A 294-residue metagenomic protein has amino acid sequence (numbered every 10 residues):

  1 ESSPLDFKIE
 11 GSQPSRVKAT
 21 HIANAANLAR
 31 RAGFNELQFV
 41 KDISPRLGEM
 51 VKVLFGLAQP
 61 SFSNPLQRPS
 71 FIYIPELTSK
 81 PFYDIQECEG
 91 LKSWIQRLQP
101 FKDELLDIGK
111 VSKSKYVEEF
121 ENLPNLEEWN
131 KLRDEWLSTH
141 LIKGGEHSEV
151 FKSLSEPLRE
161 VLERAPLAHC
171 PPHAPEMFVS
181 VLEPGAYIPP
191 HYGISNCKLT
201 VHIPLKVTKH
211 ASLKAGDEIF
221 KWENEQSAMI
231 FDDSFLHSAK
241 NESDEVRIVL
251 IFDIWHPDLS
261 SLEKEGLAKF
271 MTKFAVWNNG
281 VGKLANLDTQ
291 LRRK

Functional and structural regions predicted by a protein language model:
E1-F178, L182-Y192, T208-A211, S261-K294: Fe(II)/2-oxoglutarate oxygenase catalytic core
L98, A174-E176, G185, K198-H202 (+3 more regions): Extracellular structured ligand-interaction cores
H140, F178-S180, P204, K214 (+2 more regions): Residues in well-ordered beta-strands of folded domains
I188-H191, A211-L213, F231, H237-S243: Short beta-strand His + acidic residue motifs that chelate non-heme Fe in jelly-roll/DSBH and cupin folds
P189-L205: Short beta-strand/loop turn elements enriched in aromatics
L199-P204, A228-I230, E245-S261: A short hydrophobic beta-strand segment most commonly corresponding to one strand of the jelly-roll/cupin
L205-N224: A short beta-strand-loop-beta hairpin characteristic of the jelly-roll/cupin
K221-L236: Conserved metal-binding segment of the jelly-roll/cupin
